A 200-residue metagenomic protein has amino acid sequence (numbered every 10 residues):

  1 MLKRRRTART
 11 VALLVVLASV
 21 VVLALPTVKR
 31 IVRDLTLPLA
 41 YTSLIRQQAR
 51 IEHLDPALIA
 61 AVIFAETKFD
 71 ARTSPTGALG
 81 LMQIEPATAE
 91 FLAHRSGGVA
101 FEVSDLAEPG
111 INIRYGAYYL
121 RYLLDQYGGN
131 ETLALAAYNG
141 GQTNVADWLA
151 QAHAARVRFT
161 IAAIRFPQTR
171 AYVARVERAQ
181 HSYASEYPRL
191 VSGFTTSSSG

Functional and structural regions predicted by a protein language model:
M1-R6: N-terminal Lys/Arg-rich, disordered targeting/topogenic segments
R9-P26: Hydrophobic membrane-insertion alpha-helices, especially the h-region of bacterial N-terminal signal peptides
A24-G200: Catalytic glycan-binding domains that act on GlcNAc-containing polysaccharides
